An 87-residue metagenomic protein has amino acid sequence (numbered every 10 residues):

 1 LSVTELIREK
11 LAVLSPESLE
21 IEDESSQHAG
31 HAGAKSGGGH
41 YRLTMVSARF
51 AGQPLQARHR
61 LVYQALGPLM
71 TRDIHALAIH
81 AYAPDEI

Functional and structural regions predicted by a protein language model:
L1-I87: N-terminal, polar/charged subdomain of small-to-medium soluble alpha/beta proteins
